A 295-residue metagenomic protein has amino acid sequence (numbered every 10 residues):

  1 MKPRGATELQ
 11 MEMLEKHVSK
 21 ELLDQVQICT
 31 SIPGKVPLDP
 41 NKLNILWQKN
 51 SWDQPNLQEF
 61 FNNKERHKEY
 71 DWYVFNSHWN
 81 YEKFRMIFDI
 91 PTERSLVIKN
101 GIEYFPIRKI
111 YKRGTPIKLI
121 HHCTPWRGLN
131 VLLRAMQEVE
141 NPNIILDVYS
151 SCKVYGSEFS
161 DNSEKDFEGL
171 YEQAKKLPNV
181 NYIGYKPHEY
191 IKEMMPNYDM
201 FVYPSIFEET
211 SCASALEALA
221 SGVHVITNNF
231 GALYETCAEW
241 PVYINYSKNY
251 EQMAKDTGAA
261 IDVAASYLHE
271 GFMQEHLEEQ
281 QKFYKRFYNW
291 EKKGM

Functional and structural regions predicted by a protein language model:
M1-L38: N-terminal pre-catalytic "stem/leader" segment of glycosyltransferase-like enzymes
R4-L9, K248-Q252, H269-M295: A charged, aromatic-enriched C-terminal amphipathic alpha-helix characteristic of glycosyltransferases across folds
W79, G101: Carbohydrate-associated surface elements
K112-G128, L133-E138, L146-D147: Conserved donor-binding/catalytic core segment of Leloir-type glycosyltransferases
S160-K186: Nucleotide-activated donor-binding/catalytic signature segment of Leloir-type glycosyltransferases, i.e., the conserved
P196-T210: Acidic donor-binding loop of glycosyltransferase active sites
H224-T227, Y234: Short hydrophobic beta-strand element within catalytic cores of glycosyltransferases and related nucleotide-activated
Y234-A264: Change "using UDP/GDP/dTDP sugars" to "using nucleotide sugars
